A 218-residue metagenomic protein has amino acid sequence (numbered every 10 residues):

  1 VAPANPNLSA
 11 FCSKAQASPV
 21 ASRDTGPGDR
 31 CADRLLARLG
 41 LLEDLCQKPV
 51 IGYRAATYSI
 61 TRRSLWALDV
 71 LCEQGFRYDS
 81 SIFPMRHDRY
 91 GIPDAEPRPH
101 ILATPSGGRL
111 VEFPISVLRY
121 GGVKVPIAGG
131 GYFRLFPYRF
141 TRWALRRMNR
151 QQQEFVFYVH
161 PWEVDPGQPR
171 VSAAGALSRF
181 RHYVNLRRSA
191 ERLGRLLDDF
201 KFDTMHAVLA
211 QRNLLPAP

Functional and structural regions predicted by a protein language model:
V1-S64, S81-D88, G108: Metal-dependent polysaccharide deacetylase catalytic core of the NodB/CE4 family, i.e., the active-site-bearing domain
S9, K48, A55-Y158: Active-site-adjacent pocket scaffolds in enzyme catalytic domains
S22-R23, L118-G121, L209-N213: A short acidic, often aromatic-flanked loop/helix-cap motif at beta-alpha or helix-coil junctions that lines enzyme
D24, K124-I127, R170-A174: Short acidic, glycine/proline-rich loop/turn micro-motifs
C31-D44, I92-P105, Y132-F133, D203-A210: Short secondary-structure transition/capping segments
L41-L45, V70-R77, R192-D199: Alpha-helical structural signal in soluble globular domains
Y78, L135-P218: C-terminal domain-boundary segment and adjacent tail
